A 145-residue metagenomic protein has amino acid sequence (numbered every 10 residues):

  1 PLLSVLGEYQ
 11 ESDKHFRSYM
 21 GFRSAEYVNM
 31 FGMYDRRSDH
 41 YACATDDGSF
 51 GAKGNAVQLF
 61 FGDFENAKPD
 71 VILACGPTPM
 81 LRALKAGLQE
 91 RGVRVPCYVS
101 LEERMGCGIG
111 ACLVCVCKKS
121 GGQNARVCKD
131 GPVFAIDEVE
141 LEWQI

Functional and structural regions predicted by a protein language model:
P1-E102: FNR/FR-type flavoprotein reductase catalytic core
P1-S4, T78-M80, E102-V133: Local cysteine-cluster metal-coordination motifs and their immediate loop/turn environment, predominantly Fe-S cluster
M30, K118, K129-I145: Short Fe-S-cluster ligation motifs
Y34, Q89, G121-Q123, Q144: Alpha-helix termini
K85, G110-A111, V139: Short acidic, glycine/serine/threonine-rich loops at helix termini
